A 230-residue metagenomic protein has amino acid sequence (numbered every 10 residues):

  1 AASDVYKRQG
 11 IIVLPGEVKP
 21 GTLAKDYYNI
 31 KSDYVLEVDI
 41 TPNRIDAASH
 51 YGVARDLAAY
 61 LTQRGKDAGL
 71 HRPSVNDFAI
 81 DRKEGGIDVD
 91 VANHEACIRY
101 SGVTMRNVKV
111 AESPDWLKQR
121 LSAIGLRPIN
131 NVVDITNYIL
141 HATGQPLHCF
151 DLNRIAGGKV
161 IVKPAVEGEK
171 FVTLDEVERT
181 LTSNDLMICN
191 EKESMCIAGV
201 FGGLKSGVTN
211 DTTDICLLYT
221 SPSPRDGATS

Functional and structural regions predicted by a protein language model:
A1-S221, R225: RNA/tRNA-interacting regions in translation and RNA-turnover enzymes
A228-S230: N-terminal low-complexity segments that are often proline-rich with Ser/Thr-Pro
